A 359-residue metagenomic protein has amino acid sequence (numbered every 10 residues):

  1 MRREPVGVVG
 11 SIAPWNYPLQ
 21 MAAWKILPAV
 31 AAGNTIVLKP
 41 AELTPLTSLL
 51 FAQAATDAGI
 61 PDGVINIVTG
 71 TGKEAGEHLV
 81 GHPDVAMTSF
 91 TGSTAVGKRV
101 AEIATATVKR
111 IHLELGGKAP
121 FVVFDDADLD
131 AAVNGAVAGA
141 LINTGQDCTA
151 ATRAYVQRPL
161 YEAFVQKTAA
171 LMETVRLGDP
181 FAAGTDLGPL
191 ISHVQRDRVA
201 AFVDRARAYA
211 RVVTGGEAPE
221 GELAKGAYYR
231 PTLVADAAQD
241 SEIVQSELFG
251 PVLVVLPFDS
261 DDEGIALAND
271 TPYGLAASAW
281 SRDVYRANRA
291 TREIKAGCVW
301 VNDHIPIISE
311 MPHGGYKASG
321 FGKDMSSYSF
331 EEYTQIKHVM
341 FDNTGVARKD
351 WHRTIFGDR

Functional and structural regions predicted by a protein language model:
M1-A131, F258: Rossmann-like NAD(P) dinucleotide-binding subdomain of oxidoreductase/dehydrogenase enzymes
I12, V68-T71, T91, G139 (+3 more regions): Conserved residues at the C-terminal ends of beta-strands
A29, A104, T168, A206-R207 (+2 more regions): A generic structural signal for well-ordered alpha-helical segments
V30, V37, N66, H112 (+5 more regions): Structural detector of well-ordered beta-strand residues that form the stable sheet scaffold of enzyme domains
D62, L115-G116, D147-T149, A183-T185 (+2 more regions): Short glycine-enriched loop/turn motifs at secondary-structure junctions
V85, V122, R176, Y228-R359: Conserved C-terminal structural/oligomerization subdomain of aldehyde/semialdehyde dehydrogenase
M87, A95-A238, V301, R348-K349 (+1 more regions): ALDH superfamily catalytic-core signature
